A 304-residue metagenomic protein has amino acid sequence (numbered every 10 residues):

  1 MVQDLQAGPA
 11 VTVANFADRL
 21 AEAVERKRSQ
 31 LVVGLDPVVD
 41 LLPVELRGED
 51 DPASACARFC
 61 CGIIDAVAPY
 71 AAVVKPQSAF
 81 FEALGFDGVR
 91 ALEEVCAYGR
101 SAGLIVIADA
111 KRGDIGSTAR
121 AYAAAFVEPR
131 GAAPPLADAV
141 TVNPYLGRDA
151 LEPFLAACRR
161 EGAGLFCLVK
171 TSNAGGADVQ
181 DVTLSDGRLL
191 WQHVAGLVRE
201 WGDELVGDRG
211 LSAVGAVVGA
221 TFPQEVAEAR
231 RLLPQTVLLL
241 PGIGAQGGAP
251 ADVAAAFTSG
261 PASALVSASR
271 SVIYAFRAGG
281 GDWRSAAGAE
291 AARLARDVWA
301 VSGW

Functional and structural regions predicted by a protein language model:
V2-P76, F81-E94, Y98-S101, I105-I107 (+2 more regions): Conserved N-terminal beta1-alpha1 strand-loop-helix module at the mouth
V24-E25, I64-Y70, C96-S101, L155-E161 (+2 more regions): Acidic (Asp/Glu)-rich catalytic clusters
K27-L31, P69-A72, A102-L104, L136-D138 (+4 more regions): Short, well-ordered coil/turn segments that N-cap beta-strands
V33, V74, D109, V140 (+2 more regions): Conserved, mostly hydrophobic/aromatic
P37-L41, S78-E82, R112-D114, P144-L146 (+4 more regions): Active-site-proximal loop/turn and secondary-structure-junction residues that shape catalytic pockets, frequently
A83-Y98, I115-A121, L146-R159, T221-A229 (+1 more regions): Active-site-adjacent beta->alpha loops and helix N-cap segments on the catalytic face of soluble alpha/beta enzymes
A110, D114-G215: Conserved anion-binding
A216, A220-S267, S271: A C-terminal functional module that forms or caps the active site or interfaces directly with catalytic machinery
